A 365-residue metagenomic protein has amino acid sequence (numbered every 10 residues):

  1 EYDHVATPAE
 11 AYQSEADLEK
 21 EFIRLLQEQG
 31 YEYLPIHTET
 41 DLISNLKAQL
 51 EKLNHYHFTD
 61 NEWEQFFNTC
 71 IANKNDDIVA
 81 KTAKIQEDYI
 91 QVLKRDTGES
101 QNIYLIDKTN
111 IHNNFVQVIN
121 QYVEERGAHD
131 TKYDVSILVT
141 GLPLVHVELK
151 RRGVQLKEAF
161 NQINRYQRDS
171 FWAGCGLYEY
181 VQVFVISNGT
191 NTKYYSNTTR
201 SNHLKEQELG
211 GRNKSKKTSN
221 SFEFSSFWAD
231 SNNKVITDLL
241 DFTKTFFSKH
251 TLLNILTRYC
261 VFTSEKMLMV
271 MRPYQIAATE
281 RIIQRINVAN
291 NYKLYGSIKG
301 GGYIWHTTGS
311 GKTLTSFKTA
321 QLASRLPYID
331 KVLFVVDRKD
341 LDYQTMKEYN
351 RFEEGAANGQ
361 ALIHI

Functional and structural regions predicted by a protein language model:
E1-K331, D340-A356: ATP-dependent helicase/translocase motor core
F334: Conserved, well-structured core segments
D337: Short beta->alpha hinge that forms the Motif I/post-I loop of the SAM-binding pocket
I363-I365: Conserved small/polar residues in nucleotide/adenosyl-binding loops
